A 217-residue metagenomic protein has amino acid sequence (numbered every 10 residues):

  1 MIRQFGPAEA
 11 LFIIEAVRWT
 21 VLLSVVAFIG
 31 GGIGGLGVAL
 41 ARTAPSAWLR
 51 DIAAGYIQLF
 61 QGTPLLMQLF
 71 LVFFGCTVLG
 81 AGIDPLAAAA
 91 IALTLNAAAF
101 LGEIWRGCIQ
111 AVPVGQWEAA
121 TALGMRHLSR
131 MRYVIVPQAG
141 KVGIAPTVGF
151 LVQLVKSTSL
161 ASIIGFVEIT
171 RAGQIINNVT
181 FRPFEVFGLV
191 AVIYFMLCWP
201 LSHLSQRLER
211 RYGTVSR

Functional and structural regions predicted by a protein language model:
M1-R217: Transmembrane alpha-helices and adjacent helix-loop boundaries
